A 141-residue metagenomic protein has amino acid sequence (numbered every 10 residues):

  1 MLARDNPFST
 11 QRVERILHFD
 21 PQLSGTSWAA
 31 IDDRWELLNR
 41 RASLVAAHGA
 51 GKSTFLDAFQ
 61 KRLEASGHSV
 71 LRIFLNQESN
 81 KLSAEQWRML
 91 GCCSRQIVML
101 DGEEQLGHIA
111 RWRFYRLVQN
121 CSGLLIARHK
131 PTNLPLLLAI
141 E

Functional and structural regions predicted by a protein language model:
M1-L38: A short, basic N-terminal segment
R40-D57: Walker A/P-loop nucleotide-binding motif
S43, I97-D101, L125: Structural motif
A50-G51, N76-K81, E103-H108, P131-N133: Short acidic, S/G/P-rich loop/turn micro-motifs used as interaction or catalytic elements
S53-H68: P-loop NTPase Walker A phosphate-binding motif
S66-C93: AAA+/P-loop NTPase substrate/partner-engagement loops
R88-R111: Conserved P-loop NTPase "ATPase switch" module shared by AAA+ and STAND
Q105-I140: Sensor-1/coupling segment of RecA-like P-loop NTPase cores
